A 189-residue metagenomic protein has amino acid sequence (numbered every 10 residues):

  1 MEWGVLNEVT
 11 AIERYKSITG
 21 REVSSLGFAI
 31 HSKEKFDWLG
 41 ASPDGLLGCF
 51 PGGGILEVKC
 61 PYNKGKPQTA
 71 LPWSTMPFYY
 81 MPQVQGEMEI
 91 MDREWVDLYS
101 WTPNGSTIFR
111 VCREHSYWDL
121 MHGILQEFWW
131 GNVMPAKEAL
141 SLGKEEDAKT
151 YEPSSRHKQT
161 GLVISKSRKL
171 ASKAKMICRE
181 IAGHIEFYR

Functional and structural regions predicted by a protein language model:
M1-R189: Accessory terminal regions of nucleic-acid processing enzymes
